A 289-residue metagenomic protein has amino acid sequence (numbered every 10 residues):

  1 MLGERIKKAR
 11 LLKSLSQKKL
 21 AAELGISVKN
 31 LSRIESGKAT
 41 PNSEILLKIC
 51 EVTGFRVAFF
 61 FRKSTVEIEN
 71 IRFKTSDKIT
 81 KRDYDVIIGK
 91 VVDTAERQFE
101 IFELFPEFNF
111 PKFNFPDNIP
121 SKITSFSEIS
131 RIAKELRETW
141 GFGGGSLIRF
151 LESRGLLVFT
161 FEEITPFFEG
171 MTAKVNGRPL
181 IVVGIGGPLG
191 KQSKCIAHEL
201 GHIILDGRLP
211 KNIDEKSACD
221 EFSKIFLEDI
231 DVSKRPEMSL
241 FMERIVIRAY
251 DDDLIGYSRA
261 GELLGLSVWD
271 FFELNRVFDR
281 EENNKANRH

Functional and structural regions predicted by a protein language model:
M1-H289: Active-site hotspot residues in diverse enzymes, especially metal/ion-binding acidic/histidine motifs
